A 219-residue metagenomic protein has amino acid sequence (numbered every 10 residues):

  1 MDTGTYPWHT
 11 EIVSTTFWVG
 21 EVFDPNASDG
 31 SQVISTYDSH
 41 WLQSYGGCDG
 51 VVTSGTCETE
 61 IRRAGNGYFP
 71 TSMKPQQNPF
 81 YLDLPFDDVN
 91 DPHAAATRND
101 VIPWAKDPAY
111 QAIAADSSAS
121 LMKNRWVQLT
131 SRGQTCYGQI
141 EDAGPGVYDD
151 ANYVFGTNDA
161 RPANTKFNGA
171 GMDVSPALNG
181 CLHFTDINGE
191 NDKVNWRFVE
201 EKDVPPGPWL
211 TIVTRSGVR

Functional and structural regions predicted by a protein language model:
M1-R219: Secreted/periplasmic proteins
